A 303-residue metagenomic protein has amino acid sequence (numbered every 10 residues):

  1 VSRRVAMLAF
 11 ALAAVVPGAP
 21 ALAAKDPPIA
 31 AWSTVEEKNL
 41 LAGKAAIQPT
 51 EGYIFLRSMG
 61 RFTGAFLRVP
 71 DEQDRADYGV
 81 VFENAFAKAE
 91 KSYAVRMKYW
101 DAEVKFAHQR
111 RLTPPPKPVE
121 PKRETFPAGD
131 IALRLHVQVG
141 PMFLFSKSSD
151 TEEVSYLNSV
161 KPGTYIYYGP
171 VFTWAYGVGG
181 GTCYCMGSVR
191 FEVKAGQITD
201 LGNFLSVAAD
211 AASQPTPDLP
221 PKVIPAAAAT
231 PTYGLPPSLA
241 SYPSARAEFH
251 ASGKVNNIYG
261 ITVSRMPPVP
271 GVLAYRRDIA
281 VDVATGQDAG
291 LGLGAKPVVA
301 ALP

Functional and structural regions predicted by a protein language model:
V1-R3: N-terminal secretory signal peptides that target proteins for export/translocation
A6-M7, V137: Sequence-pattern detector for short linear motifs and compositional/periodic biases rather than a specific fold
M7-P17: Bacterial N-terminal signal peptides
L22-L135, V171-P303: Primarily secretory-pathway and cell-envelope proteins
L135-T151: Short, acidic Ser/Thr/Gly-rich low-complexity loop/linker segments typical of extracellular and cell-surface proteins
E152-S159: Short, surface-exposed beta-strand/beta-hairpin micro-motifs centered on an aromatic residue
V160-G169: A short tyrosine-centered beta-strand micro-motif
